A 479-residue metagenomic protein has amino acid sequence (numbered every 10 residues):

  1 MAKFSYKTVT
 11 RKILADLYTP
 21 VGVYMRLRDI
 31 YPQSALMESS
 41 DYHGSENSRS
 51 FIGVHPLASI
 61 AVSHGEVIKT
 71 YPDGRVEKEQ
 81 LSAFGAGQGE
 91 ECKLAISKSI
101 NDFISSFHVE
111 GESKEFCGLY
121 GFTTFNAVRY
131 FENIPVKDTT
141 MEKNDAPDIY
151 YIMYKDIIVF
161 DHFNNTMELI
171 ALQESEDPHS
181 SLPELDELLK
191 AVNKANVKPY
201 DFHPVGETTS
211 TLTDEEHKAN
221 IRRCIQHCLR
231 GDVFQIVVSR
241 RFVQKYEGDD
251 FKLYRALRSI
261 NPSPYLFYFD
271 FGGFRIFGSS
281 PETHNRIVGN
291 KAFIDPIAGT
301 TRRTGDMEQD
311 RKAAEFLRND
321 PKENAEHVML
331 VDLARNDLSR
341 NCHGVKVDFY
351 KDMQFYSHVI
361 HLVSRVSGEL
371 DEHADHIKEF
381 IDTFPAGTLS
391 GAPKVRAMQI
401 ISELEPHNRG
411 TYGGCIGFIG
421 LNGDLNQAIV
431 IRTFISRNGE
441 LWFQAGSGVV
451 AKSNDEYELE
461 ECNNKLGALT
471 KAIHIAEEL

Functional and structural regions predicted by a protein language model:
M1-L479: Extended alpha-helical targeting/anchoring segments, especially N-terminal organellar/secretory targeting helices
